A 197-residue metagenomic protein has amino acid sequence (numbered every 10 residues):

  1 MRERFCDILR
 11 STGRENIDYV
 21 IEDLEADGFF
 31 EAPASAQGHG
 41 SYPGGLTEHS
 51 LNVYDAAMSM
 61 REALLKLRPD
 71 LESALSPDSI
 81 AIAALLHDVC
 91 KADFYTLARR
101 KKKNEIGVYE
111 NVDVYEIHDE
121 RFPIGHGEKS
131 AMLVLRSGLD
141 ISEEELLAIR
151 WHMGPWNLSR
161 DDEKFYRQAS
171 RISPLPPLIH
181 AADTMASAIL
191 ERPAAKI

Functional and structural regions predicted by a protein language model:
M1-A32: Non-catalytic interface/linker regions that flank or bridge core catalytic/transmembrane domains
E3, D18, L51-D55, E128: Generic alpha-helical structural signal
T12, R61-L64: A general structural signal marking secondary-structure boundaries and capping sites
I17-L24, A32-A36, T96-A98, D161-E163: Short coil/turn segments at secondary-structure boundaries
E25, L51-M58, E62: Amphipathic, well-packed alpha-helical segments that form the structural scaffold of globular domains
E25-H49, V114-E116: Active-site flanking loop/helix segments enriched in acidic
Y42, E48, M60, E72-A195: Divalent metal-dependent catalytic cores for phosphoryl transfer on phosphate-bearing substrates
A63-L71: Inter-helical turn/loop segments and adjacent helix faces that build the functional surface of alpha-helical bundle
